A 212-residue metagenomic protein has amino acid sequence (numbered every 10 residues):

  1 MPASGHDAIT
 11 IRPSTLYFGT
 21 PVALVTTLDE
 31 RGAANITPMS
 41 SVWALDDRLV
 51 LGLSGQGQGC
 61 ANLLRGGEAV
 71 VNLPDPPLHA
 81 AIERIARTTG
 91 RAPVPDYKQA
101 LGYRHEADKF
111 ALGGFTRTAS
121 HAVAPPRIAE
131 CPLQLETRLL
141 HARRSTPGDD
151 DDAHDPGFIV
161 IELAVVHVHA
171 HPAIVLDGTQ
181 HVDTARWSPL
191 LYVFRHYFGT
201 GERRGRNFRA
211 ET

Functional and structural regions predicted by a protein language model:
M1-T212: Basic, polyanion-binding surface patches
